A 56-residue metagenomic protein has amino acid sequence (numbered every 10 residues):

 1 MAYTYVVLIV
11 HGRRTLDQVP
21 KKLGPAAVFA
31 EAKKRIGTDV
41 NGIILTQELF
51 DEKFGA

Functional and structural regions predicted by a protein language model:
M1-A56: Viral virion structural and adsorption modules
